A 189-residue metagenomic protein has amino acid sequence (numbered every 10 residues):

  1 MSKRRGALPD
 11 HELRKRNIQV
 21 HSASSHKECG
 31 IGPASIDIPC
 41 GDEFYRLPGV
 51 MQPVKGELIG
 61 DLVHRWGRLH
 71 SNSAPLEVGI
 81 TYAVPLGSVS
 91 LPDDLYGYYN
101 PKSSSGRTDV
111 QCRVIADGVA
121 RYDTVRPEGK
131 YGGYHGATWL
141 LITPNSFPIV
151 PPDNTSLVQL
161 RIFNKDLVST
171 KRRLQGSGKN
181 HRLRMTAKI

Functional and structural regions predicted by a protein language model:
M1-I189: Non-catalytic terminal segments and appended small domains
